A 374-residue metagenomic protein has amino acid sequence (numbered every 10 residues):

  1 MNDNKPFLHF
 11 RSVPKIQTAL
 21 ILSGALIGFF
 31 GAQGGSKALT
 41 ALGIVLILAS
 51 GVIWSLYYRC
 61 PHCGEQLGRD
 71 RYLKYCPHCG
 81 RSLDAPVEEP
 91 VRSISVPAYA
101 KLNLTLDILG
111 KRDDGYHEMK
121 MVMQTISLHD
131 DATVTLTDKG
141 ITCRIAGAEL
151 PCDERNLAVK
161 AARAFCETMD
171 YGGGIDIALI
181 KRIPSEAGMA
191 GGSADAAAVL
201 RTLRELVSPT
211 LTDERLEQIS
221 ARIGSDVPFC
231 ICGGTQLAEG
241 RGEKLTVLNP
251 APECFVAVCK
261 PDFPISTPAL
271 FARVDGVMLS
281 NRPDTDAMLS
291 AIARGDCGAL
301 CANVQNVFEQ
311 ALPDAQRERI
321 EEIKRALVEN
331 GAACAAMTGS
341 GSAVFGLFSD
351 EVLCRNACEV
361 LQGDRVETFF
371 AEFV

Functional and structural regions predicted by a protein language model:
M1-S55: Long, charged N-terminal interaction/targeting segments
Y57, E65, L73: Residues immediately within or flanking Cys/His clusters that coordinate Zn2+ in small zinc-binding modules
C60-C63, C76-C79: Short cysteine-rich clusters marking metal-coordination/redox-active sites
L67, L83: Cys/His-rich microdomains that often coordinate metals
V91-A187, E205-E214, A251, K260-F263: ATP-binding N-lobe of GHMP and related small-molecule kinases
A178-V207, S225, A332-F348: Glycine/serine-rich anion-binding loops at beta->alpha junctions that coordinate negatively charged ligand groups
A196, L200-L237: Contiguous, small/hydrophobic- and glycine-enriched helical/loop subdomains that border and often "cap" functional
C232, L237-C334, V352-R355, E359-Q362 (+2 more regions): Conserved, helical-rich catalytic subdomain that frames metal- and/or nucleotide-binding sites in enzyme alpha/beta
